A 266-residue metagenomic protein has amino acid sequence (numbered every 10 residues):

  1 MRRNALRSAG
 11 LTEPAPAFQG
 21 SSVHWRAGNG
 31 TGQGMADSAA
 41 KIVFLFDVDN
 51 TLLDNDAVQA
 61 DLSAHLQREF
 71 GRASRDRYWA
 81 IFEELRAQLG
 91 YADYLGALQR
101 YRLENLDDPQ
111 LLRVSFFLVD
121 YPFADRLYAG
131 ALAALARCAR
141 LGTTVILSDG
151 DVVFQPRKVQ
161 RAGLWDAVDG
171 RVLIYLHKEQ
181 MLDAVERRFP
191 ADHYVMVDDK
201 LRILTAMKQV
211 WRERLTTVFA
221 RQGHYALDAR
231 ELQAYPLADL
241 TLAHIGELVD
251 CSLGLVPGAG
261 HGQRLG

Functional and structural regions predicted by a protein language model:
R2-P14, F18-G28, G32-K41, Q160-M196 (+1 more regions): Asp-based, Mg2+/Mn2+-dependent phosphohydrolase catalytic module
A36-A80: Active-site neighborhood of HAD-like aspartate-dependent phosphohydrolases
T51, V58, V152-V153, R202 (+1 more regions): Conserved Rossmann-like nucleotide-cofactor binding loop
L52, T144, M196: Conserved SAM-binding loop
V58, H65, E69-R75, F82-V119 (+2 more regions): A metal-dependent, Asp-based hydrolase signature
V119-I146, E179-D183: Short, acidic loop-to-helix structural element flanking the phosphoryl-transfer center in phosphate-processing enzymes
Y128, S148-G150, K200: Helix N-cap/beta->alpha junction signal
A136-V145, D149-L173: Substrate-recognition/cap helix-loop segment adjacent to the acidic, metal-dependent catalytic center of Asp-based
